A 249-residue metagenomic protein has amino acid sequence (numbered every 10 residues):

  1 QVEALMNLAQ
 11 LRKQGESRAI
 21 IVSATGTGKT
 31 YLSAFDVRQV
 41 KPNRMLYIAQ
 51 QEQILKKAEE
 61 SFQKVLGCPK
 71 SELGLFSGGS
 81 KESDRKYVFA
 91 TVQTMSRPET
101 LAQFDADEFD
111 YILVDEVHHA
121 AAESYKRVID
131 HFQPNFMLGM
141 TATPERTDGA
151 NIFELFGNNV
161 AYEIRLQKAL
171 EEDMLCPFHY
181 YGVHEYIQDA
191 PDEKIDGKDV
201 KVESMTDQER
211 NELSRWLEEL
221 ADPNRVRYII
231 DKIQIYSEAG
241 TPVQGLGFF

Functional and structural regions predicted by a protein language model:
Q1-G15: N-terminal pre-P-loop "Q-motif" helix
L8, L32-V40, V128: Hydrophobic residues on the short alpha-helix immediately C-terminal to a glycine-rich phosphate/catalytic loop
Q14-V37, F248: Walker A/P-loop
R44-Q51, V243-F249: Conserved RecA-like ASCE P-loop NTPase motor core of nucleic-acid helicases/translocases
Q53-G79: Conserved helix-turn-beta segment of the N-terminal RecA-like "Helicase ATP-binding" lobe in SF1/SF2 helicases
D84-E99: Conserved two-lobed SF2 helicase motor
Q93, A102-R146: SF2 helicase catalytic motif II
A150-Q244: Interdomain helical connector at the RecA1-RecA2 junction of SF1/SF2 helicase-like NTPases
